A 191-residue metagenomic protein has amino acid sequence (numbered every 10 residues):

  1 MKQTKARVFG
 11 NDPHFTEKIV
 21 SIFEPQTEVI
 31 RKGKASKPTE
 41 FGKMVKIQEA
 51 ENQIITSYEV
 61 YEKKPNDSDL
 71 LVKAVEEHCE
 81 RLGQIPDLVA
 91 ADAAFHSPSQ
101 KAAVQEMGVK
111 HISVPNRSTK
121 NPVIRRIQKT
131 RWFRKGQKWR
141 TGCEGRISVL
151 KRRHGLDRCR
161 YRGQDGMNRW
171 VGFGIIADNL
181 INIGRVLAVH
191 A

Functional and structural regions predicted by a protein language model:
M1-L88, A93, A103: Polybasic low-complexity intrinsically disordered regions
E17, G42-M44, P86, V109 (+3 more regions): Active-site lining segments that contact anionic ligands and/or coordinate catalytic metals
S21, K46-Q48, S57, A90 (+5 more regions): Structured core elements
K34, Y61-K64, G136, R140 (+2 more regions): Hydrophobic alpha-helical scaffolding
A50, A74-R81, M107, R146-V149 (+3 more regions): Generic, well-ordered alpha-helical scaffold segments in large soluble proteins
A93-D165: Helix-centered, glycine/charged polyanion-binding patches within enzymatic domains that contact phosphate-containing
R153, D157, G184-A191: A short, flexible helix-boundary coil/loop motif
